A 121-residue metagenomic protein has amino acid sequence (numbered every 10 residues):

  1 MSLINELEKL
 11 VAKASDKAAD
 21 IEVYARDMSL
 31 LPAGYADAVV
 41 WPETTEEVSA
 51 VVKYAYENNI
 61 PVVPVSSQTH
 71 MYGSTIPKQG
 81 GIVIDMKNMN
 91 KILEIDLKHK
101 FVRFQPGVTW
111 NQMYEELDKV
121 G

Functional and structural regions predicted by a protein language model:
M1-S29, Y54-V62, S67, I84: N-terminal accessory segments
L7, L30-V62, M86-G121: N-terminal glycine-rich flavin-associated loop
M28-P32, G73-K78: Short glycine-biased active-site loop of nucleotidyltransferases that positions the nucleotide triphosphate and helps
H70: Positions that flank functional sites
Q79-M86: Short basic, glycine-rich beta-strand/loop surfaces that mediate nucleic-acid
